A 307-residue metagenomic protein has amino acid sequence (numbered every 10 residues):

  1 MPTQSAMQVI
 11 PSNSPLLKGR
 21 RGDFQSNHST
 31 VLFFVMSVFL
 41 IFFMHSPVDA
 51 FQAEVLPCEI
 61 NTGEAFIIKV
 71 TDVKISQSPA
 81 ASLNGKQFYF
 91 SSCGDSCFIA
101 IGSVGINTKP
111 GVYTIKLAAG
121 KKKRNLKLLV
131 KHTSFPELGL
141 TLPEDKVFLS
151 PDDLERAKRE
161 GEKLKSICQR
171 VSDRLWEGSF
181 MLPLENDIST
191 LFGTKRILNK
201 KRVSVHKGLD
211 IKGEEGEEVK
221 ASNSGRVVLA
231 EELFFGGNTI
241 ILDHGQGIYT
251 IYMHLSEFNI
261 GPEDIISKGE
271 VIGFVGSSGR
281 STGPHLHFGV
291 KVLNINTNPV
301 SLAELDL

Functional and structural regions predicted by a protein language model:
K18-G19: Glycine-biased, low-complexity coil/linker segments
F33-F43: Bacterial N-terminal signal peptides
D49-K127, H132-S134: Cationic-aromatic interfacial patches
K127-G236: Surface-exposed, glycine-biased beta-strand/turn segments
E218-V228, I260-V275: Short, well-structured beta-strand-loop connectors
S222-N259, P284-G289: Zn2+-dependent peptidoglycan hydrolase active-site motif and core
I240-D243, D264-L307: Conserved, short, structured surface segments that act as functional micro-motifs
